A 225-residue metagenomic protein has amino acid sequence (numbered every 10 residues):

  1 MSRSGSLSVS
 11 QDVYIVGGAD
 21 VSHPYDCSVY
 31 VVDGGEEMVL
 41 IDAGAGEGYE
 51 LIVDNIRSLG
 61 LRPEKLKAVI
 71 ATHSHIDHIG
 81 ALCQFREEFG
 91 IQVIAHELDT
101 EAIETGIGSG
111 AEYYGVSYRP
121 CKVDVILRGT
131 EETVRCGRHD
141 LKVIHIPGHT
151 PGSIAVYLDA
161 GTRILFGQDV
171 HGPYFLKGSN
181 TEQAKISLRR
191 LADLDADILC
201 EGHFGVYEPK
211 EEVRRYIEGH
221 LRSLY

Functional and structural regions predicted by a protein language model:
R3-L59, A155-V170: Conserved beta-strand hairpin/beta-sheet module of binuclear metal-dependent hydrolase folds, prominently
V9-G18, Y113-G115, G137-L141: Short Pro/Gly-enriched beta-strand edge/turn motifs at strand-loop
D12, V32, D42, I52 (+9 more regions): Divalent metal-coordination and catalytic microenvironments
I15-V21, V69-T72, K142-H145, L176-S179: Short, flexible loop segments at the rims of nucleotide/cofactor-binding pockets, characterized by
D26, A102-G106, F175-S179: Short, charged, surface-exposed secondary-structure boundary motifs
V39-I41, I70, V93, I164-F166 (+1 more regions): Residue-level marker for buried hydrophobic side chains located in beta-strands that build the well-ordered beta-sheet
A45-E47, S109, T133, H139-L224: Metallo-beta-lactamase
E47-L51, R57-E132: Active-site HxH/HxHxD metal-binding segment of metal-dependent hydrolases
